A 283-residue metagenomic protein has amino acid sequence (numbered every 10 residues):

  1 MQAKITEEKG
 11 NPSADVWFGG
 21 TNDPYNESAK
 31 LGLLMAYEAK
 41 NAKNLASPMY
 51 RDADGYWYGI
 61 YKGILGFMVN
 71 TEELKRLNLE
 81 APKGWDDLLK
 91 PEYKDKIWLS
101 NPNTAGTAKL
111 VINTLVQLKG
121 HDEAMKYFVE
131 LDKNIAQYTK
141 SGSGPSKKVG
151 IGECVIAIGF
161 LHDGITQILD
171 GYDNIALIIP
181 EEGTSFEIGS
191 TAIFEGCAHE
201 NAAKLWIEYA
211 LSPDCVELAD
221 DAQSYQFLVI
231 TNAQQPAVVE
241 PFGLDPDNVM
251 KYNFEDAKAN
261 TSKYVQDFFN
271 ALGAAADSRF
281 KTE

Functional and structural regions predicted by a protein language model:
M1-E7, A136-S141: Structural motif
P12-E153: Extracytoplasmic ligand-binding site segments that recognize negatively charged/polar headgroups
D23-E27, G150, V155-N174: A ligand-binding cleft/hinge motif common to bilobed small-molecule-binding domains
G63, Y127-D132, Y138, G171-E195: Periplasmic-binding protein-like
M68-E73, N113, E187-H199, L218-A219: A bilobed periplasmic-binding-protein/Venus flytrap-type ligand-binding module shared by bacterial periplasmic
K75, E92-S100, Y209-A233: Periplasmic-binding protein-like
E123, Y127, A198-A210, L218-D221: Short amphipathic alpha-helical coupling segments at ligand-binding clamshell hinges and other catalytic/signaling
K251-E283: Conserved C-terminal helix/tail region of periplasmic/extracytoplasmic solute-binding proteins
